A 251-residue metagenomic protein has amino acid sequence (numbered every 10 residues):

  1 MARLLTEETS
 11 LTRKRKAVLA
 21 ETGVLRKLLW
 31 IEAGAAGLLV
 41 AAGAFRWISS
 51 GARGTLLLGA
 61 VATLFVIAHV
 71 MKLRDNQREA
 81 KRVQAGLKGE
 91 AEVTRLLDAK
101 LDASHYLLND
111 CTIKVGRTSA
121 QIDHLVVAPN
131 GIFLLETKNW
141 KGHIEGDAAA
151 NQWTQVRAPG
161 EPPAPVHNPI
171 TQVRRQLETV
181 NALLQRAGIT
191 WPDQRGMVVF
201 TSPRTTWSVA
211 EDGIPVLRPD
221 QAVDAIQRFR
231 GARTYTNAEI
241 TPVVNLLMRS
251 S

Functional and structural regions predicted by a protein language model:
M1-A120, V127-I132, K141-E145, Q155-S251: Surface-exposed interaction regions that form or flank ligand-binding interfaces
G146-A150: Accessory nucleic-acid engagement/destabilization modules that flank
